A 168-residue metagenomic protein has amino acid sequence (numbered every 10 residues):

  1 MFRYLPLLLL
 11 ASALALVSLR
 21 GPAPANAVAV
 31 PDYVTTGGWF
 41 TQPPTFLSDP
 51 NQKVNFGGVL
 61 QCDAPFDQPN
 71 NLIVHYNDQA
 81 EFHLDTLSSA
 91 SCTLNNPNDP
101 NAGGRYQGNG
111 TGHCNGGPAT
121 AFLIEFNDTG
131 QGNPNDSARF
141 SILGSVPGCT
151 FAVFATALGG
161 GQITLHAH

Functional and structural regions predicted by a protein language model:
M1-A27: Sec-dependent, cleavable N-terminal signal peptides
G21-P43: Boundary/junction segments of secreted and surface-exposed precursor proteins
D32, F40, P44-F46, K53-V54 (+1 more regions): Glycine-rich short-loop/terminal segments
T36-G38, Y106-G112, F140-I142: Residue-level detector of buried hydrophobic side-chain packing in well-ordered secondary-structure elements
P50-E125: Predominantly extracellular/secreted and cell-surface proteins with exposed, flexible low-complexity segments
P69-V74, P134-G144: Short polybasic amphipathic segments
P118-R139: A short, surface-exposed beta-strand/turn
G144-H168: Edge beta-strand at a domain terminus
